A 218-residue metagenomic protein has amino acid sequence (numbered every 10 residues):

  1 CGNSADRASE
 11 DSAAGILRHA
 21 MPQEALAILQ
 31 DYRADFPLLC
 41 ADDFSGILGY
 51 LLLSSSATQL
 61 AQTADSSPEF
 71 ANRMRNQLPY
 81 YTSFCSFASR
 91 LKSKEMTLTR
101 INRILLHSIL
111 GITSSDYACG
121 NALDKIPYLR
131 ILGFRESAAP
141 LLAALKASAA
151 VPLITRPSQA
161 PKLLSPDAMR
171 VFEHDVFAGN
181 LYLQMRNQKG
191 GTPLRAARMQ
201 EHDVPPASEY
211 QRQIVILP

Functional and structural regions predicted by a protein language model:
C1-P218: Active-site cores that bind ATP or allylic diphosphates and position pyrophosphate for catalysis
